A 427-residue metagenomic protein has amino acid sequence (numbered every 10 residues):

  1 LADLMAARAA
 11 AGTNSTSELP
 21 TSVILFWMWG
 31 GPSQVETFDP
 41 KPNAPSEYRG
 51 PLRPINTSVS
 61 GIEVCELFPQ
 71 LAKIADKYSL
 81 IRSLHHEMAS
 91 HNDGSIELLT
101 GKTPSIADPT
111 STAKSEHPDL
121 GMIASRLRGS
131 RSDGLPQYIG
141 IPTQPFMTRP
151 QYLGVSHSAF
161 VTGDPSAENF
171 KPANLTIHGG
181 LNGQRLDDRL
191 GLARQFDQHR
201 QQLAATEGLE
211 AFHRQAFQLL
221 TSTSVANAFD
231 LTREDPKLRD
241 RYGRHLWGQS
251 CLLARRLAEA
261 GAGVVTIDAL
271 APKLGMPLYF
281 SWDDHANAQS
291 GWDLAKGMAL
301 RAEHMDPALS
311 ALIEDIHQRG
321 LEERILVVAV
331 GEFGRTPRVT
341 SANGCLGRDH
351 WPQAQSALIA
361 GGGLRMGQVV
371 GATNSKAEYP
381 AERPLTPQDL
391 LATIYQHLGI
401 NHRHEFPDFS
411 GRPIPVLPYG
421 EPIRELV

Functional and structural regions predicted by a protein language model:
L1-V427: Ligand-binding pockets and gating/stacking loops
